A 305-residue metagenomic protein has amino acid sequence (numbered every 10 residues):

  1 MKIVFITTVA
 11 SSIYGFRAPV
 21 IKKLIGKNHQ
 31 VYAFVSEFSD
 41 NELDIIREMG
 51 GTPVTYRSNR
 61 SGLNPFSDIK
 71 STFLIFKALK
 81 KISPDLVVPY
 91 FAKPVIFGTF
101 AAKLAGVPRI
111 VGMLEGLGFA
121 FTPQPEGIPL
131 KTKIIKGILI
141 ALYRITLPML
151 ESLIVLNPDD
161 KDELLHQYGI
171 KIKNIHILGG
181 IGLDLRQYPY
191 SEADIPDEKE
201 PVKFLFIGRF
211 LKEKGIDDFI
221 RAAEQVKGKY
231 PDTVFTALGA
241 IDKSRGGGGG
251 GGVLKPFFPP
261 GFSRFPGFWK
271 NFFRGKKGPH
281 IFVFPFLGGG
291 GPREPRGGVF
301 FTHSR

Functional and structural regions predicted by a protein language model:
T8-V9, I207-K212, V226, A240-K243 (+1 more regions): Short donor-sugar binding/catalytic loops of nucleotide-sugar-dependent glycosyltransferases, especially enzymes
G15-F16, F66-F73, P108-V111, F119-T146 (+1 more regions): Nucleotide-sugar donor phosphate/pyrophosphate-binding loop at the beta->alpha transition of glycosyltransferases
G26-S67, P260-F262: Conserved nucleotide-sugar phosphate-binding/catalytic loop shared by glycosyltransferases and other
F34-D40, I207, V234-G251: Glycosyltransferase donor-sugar binding loop
V54, K136, I140-S191, K203: Donor nucleotide-sugar binding/catalytic pocket of nucleotide-sugar-dependent glycosyltransferases
P89-V95, L114: Short His-centered aromatic/hydrophobic patch
D194-K214, F219-E224, T236: Conserved donor-binding/catalytic core segment of Leloir-type glycosyltransferases
G239, G248-W269, R274-F284: Nucleotide-activated donor-binding/catalytic signature segment of Leloir-type glycosyltransferases, i.e., the conserved
